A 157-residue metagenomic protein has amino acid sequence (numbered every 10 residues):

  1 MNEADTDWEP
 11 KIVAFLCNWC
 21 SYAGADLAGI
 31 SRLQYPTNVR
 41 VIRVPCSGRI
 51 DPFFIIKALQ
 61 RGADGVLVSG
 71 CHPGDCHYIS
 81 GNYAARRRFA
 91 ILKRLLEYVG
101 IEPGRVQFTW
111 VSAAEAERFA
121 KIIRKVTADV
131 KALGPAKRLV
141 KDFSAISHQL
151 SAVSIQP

Functional and structural regions predicted by a protein language model:
M1-P157: Iron-sulfur-associated redox domains of electron-transfer enzymes in respiratory and anaerobic energy metabolism
